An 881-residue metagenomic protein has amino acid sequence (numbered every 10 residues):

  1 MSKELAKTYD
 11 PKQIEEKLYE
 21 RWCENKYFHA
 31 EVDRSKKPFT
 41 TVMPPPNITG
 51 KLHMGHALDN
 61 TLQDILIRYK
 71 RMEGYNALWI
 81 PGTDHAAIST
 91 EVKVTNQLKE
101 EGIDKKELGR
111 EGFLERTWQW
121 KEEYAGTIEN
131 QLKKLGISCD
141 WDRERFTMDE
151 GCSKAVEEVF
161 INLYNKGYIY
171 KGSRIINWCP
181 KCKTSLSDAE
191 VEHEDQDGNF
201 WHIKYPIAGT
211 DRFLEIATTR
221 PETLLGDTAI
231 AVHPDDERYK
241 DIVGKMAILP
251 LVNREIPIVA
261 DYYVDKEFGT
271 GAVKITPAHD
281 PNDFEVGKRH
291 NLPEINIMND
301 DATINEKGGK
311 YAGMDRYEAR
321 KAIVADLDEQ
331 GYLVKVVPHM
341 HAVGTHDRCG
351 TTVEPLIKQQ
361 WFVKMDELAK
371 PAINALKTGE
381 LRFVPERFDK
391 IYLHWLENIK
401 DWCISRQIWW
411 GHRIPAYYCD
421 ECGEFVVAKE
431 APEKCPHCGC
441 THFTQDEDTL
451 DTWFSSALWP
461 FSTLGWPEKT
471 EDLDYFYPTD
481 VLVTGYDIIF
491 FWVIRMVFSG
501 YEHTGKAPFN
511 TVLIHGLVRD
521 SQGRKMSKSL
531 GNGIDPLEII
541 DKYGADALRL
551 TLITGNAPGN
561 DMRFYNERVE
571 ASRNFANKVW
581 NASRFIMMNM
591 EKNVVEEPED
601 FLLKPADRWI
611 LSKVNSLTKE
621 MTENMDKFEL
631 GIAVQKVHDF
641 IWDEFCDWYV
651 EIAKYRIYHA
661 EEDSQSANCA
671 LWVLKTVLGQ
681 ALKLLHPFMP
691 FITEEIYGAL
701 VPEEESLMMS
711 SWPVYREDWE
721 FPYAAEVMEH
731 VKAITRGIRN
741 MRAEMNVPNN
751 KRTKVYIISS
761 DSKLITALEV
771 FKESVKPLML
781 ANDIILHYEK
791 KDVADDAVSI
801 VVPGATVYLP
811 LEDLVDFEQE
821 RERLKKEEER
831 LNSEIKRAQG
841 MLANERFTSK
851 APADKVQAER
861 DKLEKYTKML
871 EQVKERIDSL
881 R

Functional and structural regions predicted by a protein language model:
S2-D235, V259, T276-R289, P293-G308 (+10 more regions): N-terminal, positively charged nucleic-acid-binding surface of large information/translation enzymes
D84, P180, S187-E192, F443 (+3 more regions): Acidic, turn-prone loop/beta-hairpin segments
L132, N574-M587, D607-S616, Q635-I657 (+4 more regions): Core structural elements
C182, V252, C349, D420-C422 (+1 more regions): Short Cys/His-rich metal-coordination motifs, predominantly Zn2+-binding knuckles/fingers
E194, I275-A278, Y317, E354 (+6 more regions): Conserved phosphate-binding loops in nucleotide/dinucleotide-binding enzymes
Y262-V264, H290-A302, I408-G411, P415-E421 (+1 more regions): Alpha-helical recognition segments enriched in aromatics with Gly/Pro capping that present substrate-recognition
T345-C349, V518-Q522, M526-L603, V701-P702 (+4 more regions): Catalytic adenosine-cofactor/nucleotide-binding cores of aminoacyl-tRNA synthetases and other
E570, A699-R881: C-terminal low-complexity, glycine/proline- and small-hydrophobic-enriched intrinsically disordered tails that act as
